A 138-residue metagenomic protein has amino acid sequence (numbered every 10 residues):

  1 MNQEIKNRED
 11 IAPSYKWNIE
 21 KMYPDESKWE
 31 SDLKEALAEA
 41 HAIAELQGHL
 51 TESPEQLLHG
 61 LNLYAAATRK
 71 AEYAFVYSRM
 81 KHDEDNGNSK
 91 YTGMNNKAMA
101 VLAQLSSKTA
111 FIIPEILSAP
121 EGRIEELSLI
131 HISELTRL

Functional and structural regions predicted by a protein language model:
M1-S133, R137: A well-structured
